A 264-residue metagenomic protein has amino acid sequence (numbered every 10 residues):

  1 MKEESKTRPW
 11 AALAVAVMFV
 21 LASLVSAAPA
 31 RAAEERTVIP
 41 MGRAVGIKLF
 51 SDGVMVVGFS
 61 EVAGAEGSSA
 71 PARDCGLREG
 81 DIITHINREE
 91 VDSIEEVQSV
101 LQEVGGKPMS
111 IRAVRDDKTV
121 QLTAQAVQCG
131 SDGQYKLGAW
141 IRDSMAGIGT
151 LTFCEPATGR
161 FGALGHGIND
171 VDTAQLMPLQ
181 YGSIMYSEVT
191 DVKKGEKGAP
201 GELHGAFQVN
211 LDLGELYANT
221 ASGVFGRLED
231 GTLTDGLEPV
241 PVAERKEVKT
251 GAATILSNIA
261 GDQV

Functional and structural regions predicted by a protein language model:
M1-I39, V45, L151: Gram-positive cell-envelope targeting signals
L24-A63, T123-R142, G251-V264: PDZ/PDZ-like peptide-tail recognition elements
A33-E35, R43-V45, R78, I86 (+1 more regions): PDZ-domain C-terminal substructure recognizer with occasional recognition of PDZ-binding tails
G53, I94-L101, I148: Extracytoplasmic/secreted envelope proteins and their assembly/folding machinery, especially bacterial periplasmic
S68-P71, P239-V240: Short alpha-helix capping/helix-loop boundary micro-motifs
A72-I94: Conserved PDZ fold ligand-binding element
E89-S93, D117, I259-G261: Short, charged beta-turn/beta-strand-edge "cap" motif at the junction between a beta-strand and an adjacent loop
Q128-V264: Serine endopeptidase catalytic core focused on the charge-relay Asp
